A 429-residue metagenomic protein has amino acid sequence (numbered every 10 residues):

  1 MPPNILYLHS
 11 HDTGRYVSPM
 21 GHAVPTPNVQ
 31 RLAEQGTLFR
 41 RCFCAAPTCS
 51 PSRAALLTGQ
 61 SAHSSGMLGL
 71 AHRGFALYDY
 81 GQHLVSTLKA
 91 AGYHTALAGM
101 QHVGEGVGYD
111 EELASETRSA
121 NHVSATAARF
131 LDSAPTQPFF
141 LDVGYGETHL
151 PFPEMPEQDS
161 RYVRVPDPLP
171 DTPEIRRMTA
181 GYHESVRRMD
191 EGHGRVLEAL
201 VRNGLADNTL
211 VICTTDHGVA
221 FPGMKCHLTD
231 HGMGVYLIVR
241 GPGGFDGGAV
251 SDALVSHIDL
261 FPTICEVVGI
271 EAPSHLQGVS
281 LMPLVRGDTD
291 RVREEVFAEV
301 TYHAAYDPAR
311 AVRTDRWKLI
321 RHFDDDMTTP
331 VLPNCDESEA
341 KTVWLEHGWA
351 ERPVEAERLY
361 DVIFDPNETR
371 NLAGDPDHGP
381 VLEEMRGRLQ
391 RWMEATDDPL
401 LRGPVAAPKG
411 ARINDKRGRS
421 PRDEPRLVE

Functional and structural regions predicted by a protein language model:
M1-E351, E355-R358, P366-G387, R391 (+2 more regions): Formylglycine-dependent sulfatase
I363: C-terminal helical cap and adjacent loop that interface with cofactors, partners, or active-site loops
